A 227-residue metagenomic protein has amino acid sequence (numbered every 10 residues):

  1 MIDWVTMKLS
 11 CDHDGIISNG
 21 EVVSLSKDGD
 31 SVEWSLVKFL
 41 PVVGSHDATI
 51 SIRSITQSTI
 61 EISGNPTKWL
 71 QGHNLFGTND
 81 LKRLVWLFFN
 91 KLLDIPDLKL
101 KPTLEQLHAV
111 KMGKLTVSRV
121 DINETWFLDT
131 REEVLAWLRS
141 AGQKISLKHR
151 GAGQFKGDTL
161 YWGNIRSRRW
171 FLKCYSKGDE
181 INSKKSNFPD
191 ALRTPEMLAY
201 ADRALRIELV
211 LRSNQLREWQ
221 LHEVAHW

Functional and structural regions predicted by a protein language model:
M1-W227: Structured, helix-rich domain cores that form ligand/interaction pockets
